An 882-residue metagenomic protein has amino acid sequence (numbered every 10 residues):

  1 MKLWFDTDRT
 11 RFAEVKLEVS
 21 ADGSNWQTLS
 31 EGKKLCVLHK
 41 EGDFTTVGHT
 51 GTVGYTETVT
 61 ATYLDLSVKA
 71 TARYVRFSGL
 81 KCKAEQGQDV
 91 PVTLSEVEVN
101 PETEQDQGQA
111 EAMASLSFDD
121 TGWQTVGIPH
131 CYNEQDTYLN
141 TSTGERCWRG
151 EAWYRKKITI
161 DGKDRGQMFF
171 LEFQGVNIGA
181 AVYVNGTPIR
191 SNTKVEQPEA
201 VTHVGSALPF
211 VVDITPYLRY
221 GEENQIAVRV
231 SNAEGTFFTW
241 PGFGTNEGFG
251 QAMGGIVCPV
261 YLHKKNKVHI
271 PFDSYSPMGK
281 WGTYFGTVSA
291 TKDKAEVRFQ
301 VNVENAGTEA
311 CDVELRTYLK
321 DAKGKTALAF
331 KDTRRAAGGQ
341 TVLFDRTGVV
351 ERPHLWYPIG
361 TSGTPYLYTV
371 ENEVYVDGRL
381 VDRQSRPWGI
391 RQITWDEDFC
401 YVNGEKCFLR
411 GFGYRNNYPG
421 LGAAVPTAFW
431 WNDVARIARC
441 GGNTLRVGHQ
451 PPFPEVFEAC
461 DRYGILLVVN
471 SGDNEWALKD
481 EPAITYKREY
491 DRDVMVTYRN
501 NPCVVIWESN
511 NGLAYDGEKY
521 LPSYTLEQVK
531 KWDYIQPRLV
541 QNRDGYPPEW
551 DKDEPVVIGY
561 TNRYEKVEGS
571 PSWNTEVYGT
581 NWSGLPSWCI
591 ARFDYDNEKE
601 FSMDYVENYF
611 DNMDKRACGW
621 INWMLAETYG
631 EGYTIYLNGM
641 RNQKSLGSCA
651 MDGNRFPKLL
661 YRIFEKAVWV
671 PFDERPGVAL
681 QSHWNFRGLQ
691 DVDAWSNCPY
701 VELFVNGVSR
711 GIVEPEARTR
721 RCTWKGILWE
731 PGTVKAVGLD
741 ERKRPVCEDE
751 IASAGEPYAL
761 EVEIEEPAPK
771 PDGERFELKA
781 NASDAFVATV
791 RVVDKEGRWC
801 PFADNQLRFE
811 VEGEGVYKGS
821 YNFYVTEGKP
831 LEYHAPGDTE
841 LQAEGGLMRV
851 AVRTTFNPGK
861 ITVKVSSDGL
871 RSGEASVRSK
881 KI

Functional and structural regions predicted by a protein language model:
M1-K34, E57-Q107: Aromatic, loop-rich ligand-recognition surfaces of beta-strand-rich domains
M1-L3, F299-N302, E371-E373, A694-S696 (+4 more regions): Beta-strand-rich structural segments
E18, L38, Y74, Q109 (+8 more regions): Accessory beta-strand-rich segments of carbohydrate-active enzymes
C82, T103-S115, G127-G144, K194-V195 (+8 more regions): An acidic-aromatic loop/edge-strand motif
H130-I160, D164-E172, N177-V184, R190-V201 (+8 more regions): Active-site-adjacent substrate/metal-binding segments within catalytic domains of carbohydrate-active enzymes
V184, K292-R334, V342-R346, Q690-S709 (+3 more regions): Beta-strand-rich binding/interaction modules
V434-A435, T444-L659, F664, L680 (+2 more regions): Substrate-binding/catalytic cleft of secreted carbohydrate-active enzymes, primarily glycoside hydrolases
P671-D691, C698-Y700, V746, A752-V787 (+3 more regions): Short S/T/G/P-enriched beta-strand
